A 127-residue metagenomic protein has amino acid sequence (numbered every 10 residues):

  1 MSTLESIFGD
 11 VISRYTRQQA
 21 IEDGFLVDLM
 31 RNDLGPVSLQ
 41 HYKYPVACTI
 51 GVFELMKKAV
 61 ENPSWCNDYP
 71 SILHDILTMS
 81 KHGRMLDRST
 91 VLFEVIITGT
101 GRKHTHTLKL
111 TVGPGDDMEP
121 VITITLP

Functional and structural regions predicted by a protein language model:
M1-L86: N-terminal "domain-start" segment
V52-P127: Functional cores of ribonucleases/endoribonucleases
